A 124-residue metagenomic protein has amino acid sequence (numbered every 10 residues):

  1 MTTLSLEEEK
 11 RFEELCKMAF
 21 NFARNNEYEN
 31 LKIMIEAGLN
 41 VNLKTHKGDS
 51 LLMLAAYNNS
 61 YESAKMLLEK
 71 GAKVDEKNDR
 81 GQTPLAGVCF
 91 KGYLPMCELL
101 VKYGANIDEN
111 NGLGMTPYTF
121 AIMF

Functional and structural regions predicted by a protein language model:
M1-A37: Intrinsically disordered, low-complexity regulatory segments in ankyrin-centric signaling systems
N21-N26, L54-S60, G87-Y93, F120-F124: Ankyrin repeat A-helix N-terminal signature
E27-I35, S60-L68, Y93-V101: Ankyrin repeat structural motif
N110-A121: Ankyrin repeat (ANK) tandem arrays and their immediately adjacent linkers/low-complexity segments
